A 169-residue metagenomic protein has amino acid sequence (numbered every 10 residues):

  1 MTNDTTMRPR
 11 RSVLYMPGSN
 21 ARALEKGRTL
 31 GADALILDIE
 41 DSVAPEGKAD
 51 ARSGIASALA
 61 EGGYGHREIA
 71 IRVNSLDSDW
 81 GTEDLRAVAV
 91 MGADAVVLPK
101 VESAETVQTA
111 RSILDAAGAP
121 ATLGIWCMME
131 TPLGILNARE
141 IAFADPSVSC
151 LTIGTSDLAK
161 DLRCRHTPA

Functional and structural regions predicted by a protein language model:
N3-A169: Conserved alpha/beta-domain cores
